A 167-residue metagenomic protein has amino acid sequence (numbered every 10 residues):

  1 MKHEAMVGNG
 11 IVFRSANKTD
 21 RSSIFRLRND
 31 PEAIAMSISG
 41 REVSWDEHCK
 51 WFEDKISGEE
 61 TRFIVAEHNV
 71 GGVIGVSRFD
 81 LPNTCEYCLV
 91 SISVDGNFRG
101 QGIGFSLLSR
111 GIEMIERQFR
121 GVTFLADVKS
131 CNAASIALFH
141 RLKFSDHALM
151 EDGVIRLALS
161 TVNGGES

Functional and structural regions predicted by a protein language model:
M1-T19, N163-S167: Conserved N-terminal entry element of GNAT/NAT acetyltransferase domains
R26-R41: Helix-loop element at the rim of GNAT/NAT acetyltransferase active sites that forms part of the acceptor-substrate
R41-N97, M150: Acetyl-CoA-dependent GNAT
D95-N97, Q101, S130-C131: Active-site acidic-Proline motif in GNAT/NAT acetyltransferases
G100-M114, I136-R141: Conserved acetyl-CoA-binding loop-helix of GNAT-fold acetyltransferases
R117-V128: Conserved GNAT acetyl-CoA-binding A-motif
H140-M150: Conserved acetyl-CoA-binding loop of GNAT-fold acetyltransferases
L149-S167: C-terminal "cap" of GNAT-fold acetyltransferases
